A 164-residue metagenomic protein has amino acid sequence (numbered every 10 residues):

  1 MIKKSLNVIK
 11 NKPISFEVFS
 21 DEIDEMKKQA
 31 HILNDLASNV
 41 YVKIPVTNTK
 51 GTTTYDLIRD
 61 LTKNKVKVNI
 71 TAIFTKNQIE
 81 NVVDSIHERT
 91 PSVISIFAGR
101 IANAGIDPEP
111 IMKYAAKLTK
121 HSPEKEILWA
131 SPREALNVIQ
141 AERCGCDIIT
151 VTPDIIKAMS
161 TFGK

Functional and structural regions predicted by a protein language model:
M1-N64, V93, A98-I101: Active-site beta->alpha loop and helix N-cap motifs at the rims of alpha/beta catalytic domains
V66-K157, K164: Catalytic alpha/beta core domains of metabolic enzymes, predominantly
